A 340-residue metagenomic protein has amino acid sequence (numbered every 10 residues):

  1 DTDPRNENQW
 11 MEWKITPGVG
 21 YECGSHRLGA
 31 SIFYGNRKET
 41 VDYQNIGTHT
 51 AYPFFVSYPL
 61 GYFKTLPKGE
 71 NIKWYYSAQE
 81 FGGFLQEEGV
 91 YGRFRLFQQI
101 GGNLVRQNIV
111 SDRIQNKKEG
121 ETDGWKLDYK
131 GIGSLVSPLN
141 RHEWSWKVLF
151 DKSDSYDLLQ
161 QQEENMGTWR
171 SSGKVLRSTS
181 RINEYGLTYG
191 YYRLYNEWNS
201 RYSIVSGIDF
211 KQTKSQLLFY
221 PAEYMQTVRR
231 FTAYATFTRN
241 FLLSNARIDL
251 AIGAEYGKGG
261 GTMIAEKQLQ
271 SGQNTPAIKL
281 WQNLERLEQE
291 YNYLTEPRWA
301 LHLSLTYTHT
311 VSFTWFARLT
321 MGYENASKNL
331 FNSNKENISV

Functional and structural regions predicted by a protein language model:
D1, M11-N36, L135: Transmembrane beta-barrel wall of Gram-negative outer-membrane proteins
T2-E7, F331-N332: Short, solvent-exposed loop/turn segments at secondary-structure boundaries
R5-K14, I109: Membrane-interface helix-loop-helix junctions at boundaries between adjacent transmembrane segments
W10, G29-Q44, L85, F97-Q99: Aromatic- and glycine-enriched pocket-lining scaffold segments that form the walls of small-molecule binding clefts
C23, P53-F55, E223, W299: First exposed extracellular module after export/assembly in secreted or surface-exposed proteins
C23-S25, Y58, E336-V340: Outer-membrane beta-barrel "beta-signal"
F33-S77, L104-G120, L159-S171: Short, flexible helix-coil linker/hinge segments at the edges of structured domains or between repeats
A78-V105, T122-V340: Exposed, low-structure sequence patches enriched in small/polar residues
